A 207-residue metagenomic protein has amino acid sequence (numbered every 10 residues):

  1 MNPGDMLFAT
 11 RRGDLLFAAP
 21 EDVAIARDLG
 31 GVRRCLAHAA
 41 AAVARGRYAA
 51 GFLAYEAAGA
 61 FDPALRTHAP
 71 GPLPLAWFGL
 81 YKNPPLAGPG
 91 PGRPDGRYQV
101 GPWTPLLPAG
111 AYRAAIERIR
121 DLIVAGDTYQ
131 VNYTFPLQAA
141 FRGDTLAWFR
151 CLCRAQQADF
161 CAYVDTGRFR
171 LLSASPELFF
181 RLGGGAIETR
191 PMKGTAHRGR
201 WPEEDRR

Functional and structural regions predicted by a protein language model:
M1-R207: Extended alpha-helical targeting/anchoring segments, especially N-terminal organellar/secretory targeting helices
